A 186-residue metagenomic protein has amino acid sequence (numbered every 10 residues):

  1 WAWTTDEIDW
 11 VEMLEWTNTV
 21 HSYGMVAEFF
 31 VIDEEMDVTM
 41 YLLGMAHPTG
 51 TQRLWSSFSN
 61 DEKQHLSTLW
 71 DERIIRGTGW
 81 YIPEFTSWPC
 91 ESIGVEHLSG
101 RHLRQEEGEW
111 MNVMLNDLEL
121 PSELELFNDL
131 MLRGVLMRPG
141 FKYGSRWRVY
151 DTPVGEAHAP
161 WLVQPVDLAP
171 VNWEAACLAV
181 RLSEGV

Functional and structural regions predicted by a protein language model:
W1-S145, V149-V186: Long Lys/Arg-rich low-complexity intrinsically disordered regions in nucleic-acid-associated proteins
